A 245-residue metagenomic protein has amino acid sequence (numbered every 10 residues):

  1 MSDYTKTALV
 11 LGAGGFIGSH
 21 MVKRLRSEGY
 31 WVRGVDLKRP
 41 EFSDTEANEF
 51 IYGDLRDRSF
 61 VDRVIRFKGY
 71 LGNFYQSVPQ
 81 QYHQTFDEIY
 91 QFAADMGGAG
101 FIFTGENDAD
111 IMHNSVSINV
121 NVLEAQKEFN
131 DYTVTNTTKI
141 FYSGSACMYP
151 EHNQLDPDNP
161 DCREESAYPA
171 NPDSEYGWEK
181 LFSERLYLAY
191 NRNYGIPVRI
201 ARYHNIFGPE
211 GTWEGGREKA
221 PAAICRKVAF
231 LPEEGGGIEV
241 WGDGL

Functional and structural regions predicted by a protein language model:
A8-E28: N-terminal Rossmann NAD(P)H-binding glycine-rich loop of SDR-like oxidoreductase domains
L11, V35, I89-D95, I140-A146 (+1 more regions): SDR active-site strand-loop-helix element
Y30-R39: Conserved glycine-rich Rossmann-like NAD(P)H-binding loop of the short-chain dehydrogenase/reductase
E46-D57: Rossmann-fold cofactor-recognition segment
L55-S115: NAD(P)H-binding glycine-rich loop region in Rossmannoid oxidoreductase-like domains and their noncatalytic homologs
Q91, V120-S174, R199: Conserved Rossmann-fold NAD(P)-dependent oxidoreductase catalytic core, especially the SDR/UDP-sugar
H152-D161, R185-L245: NAD(P)-dependent short-chain dehydrogenase/reductase
E175, E179: Active-site helix of classical SDR
